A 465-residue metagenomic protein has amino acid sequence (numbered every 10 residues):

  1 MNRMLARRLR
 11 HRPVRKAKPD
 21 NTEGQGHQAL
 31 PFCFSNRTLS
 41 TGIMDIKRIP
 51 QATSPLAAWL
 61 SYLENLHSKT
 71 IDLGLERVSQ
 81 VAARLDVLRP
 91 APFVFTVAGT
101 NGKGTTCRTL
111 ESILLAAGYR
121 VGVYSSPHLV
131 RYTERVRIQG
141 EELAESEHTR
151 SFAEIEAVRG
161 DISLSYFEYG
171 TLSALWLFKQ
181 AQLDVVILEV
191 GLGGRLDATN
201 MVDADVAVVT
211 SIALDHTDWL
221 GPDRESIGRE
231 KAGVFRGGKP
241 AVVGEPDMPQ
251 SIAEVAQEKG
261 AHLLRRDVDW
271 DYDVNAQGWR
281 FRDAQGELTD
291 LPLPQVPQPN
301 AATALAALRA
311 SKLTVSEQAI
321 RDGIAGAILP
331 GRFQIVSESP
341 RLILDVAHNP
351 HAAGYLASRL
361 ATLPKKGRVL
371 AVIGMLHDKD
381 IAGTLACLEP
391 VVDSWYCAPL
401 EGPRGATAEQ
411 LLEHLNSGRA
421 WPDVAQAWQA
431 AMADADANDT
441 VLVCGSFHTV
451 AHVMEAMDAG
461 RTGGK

Functional and structural regions predicted by a protein language model:
R3-R15: N-terminal, intrinsically disordered charge-dense segments
K18-N21, G26, C33-N101, T105-R120 (+5 more regions): N-terminal leader/targeting and accessory segments in enzymes
P55-A58, K69-I71, L75-P92, A116-V202 (+1 more regions): ATP-dependent carboxylate-amine ligase catalytic core
A91-F93, Q180, V185-V190, D197-V208 (+3 more regions): Nucleotide phosphate-binding/pyrophosphate-handling subdomain across enzymes that bind or process nucleotide phosphates
Y124-P127, V243-E245, Q257-V274, L291-Q295 (+6 more regions): Beta-strand->loop->alpha-helix junctions that form or flank phosphate-binding loops in nucleotide-handling enzymes
P127, S173-W219, Q250-L288: Extended acidic/charged loop-beta regions that coordinate divalent cations and stabilize anionic phosphate/carboxylate
G228-G237: Membrane-proximal helix-turn-helix segments that form the acceptor-binding/catalytic region of lipid-linked
V242, P246-G260, L264, D273-G278 (+3 more regions): C-terminal helical cap/extension that packs against the catalytic core of soluble nucleotide-cofactor enzymes
